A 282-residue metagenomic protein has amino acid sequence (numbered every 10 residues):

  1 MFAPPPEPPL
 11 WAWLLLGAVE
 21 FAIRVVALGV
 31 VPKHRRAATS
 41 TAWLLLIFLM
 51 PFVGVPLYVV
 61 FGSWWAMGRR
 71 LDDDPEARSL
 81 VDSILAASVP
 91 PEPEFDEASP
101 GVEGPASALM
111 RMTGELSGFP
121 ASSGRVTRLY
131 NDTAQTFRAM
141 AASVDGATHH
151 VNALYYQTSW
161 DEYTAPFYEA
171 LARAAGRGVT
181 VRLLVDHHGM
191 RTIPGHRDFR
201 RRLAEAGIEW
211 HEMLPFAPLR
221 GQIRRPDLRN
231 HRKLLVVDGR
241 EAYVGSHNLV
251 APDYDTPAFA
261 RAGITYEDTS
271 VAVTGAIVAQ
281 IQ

Functional and structural regions predicted by a protein language model:
M1-Q282: N-terminal localization/anchoring segments of enzymes in phospholipid and broader phosphate metabolism
